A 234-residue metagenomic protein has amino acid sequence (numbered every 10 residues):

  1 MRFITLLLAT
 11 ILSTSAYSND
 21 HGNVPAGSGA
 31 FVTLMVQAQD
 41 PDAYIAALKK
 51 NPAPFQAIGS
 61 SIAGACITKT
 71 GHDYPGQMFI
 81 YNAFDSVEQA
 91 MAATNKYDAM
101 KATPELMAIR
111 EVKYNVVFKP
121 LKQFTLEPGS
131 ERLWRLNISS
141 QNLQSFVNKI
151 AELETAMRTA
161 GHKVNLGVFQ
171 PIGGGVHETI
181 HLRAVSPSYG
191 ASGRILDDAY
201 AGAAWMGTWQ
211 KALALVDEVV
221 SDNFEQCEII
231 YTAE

Functional and structural regions predicted by a protein language model:
M1-A9: Sec-dependent signal peptide recognition, specifically the positively charged N-region followed immediately by
S13-A16: N-terminal signal peptide c-region/cleavage motif recognized by signal peptidases
S18-E234: Short S/T/G/P-rich N-terminal loop/turn motif that feeds into the first structured element of a domain
